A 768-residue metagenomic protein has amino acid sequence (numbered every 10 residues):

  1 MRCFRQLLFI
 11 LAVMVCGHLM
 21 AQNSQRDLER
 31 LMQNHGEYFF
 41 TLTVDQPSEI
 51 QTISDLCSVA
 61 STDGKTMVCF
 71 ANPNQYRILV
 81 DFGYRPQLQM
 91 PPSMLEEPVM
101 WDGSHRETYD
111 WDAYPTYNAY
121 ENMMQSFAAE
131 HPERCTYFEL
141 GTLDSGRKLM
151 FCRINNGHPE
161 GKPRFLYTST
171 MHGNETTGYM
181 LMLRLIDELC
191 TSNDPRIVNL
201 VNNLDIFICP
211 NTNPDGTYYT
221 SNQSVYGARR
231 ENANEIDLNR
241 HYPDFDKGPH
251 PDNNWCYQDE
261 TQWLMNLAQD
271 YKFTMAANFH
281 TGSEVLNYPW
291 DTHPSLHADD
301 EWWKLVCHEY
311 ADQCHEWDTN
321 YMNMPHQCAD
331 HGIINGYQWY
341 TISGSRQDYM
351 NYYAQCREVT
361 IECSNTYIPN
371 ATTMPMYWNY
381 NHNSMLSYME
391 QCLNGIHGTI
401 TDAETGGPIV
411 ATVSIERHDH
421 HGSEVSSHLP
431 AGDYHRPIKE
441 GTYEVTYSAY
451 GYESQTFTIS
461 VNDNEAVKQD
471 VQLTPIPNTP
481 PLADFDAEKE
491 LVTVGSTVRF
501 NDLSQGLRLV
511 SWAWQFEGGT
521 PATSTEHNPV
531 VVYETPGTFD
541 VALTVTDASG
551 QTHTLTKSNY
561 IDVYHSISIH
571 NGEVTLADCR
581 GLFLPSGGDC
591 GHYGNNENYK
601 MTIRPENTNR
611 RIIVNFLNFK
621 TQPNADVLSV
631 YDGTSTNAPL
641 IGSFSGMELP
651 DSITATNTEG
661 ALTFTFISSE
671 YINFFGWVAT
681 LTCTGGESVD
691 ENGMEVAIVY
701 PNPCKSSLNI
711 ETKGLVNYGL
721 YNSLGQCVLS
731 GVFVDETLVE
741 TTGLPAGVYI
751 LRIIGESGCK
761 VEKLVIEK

Functional and structural regions predicted by a protein language model:
C3, S511-A513, E691-K768: C-terminal outer-membrane/trafficking sorting elements
L88-M94, S496, H553-T556, Y564-E687: Domain-level representation of secreted and single-pass membrane ectodomains enriched in extracellular protease systems
P159-H308, D312, E316, N320-N323 (+2 more regions): Active-site/substrate-binding loop(s) of hydrolase catalytic cores
I396-A403, V471: A short, amphipathic beta-strand motif
E404, T474-E488, Y564-V574, L681-Y700: Residue-level detector of functionally pivotal "anchor" positions at catalytic/ligand-binding pockets or at interdomain
G407, I415-K439: Short, acidic Ser/Thr/Gly-rich low-complexity loop/linker segments typical of extracellular and cell-surface proteins
E440-G451: A short, solvent-exposed beta-strand micro-motif common in secreted/extracellular proteins
Q469-H565: Extracellular/lumenal mature domains of secreted and surface-exposed proteins
